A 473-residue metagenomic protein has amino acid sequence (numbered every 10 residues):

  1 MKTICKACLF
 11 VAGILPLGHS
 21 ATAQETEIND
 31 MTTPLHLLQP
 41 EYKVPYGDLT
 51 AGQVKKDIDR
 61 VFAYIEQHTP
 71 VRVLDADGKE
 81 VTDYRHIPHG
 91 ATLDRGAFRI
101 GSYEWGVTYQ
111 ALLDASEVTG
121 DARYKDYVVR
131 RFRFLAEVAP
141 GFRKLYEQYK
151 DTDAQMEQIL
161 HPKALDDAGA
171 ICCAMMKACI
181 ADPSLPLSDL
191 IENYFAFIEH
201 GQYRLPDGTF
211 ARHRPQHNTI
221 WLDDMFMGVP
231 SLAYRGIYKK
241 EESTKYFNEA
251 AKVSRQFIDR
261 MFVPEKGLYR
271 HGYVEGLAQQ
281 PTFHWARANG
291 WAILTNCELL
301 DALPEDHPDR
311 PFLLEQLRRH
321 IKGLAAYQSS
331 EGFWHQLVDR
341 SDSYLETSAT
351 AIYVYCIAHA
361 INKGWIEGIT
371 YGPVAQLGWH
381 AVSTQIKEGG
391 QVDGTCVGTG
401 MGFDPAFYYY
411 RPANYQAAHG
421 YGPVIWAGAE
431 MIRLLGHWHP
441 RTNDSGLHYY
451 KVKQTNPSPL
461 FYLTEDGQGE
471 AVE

Functional and structural regions predicted by a protein language model:
M1-E25: Bacterial Sec-dependent N-terminal signal peptides
E25-E104, V118, K125, R130 (+7 more regions): CBM-like carbohydrate-recognition segments
V61, A111, Y194, S231 (+5 more regions): Hydrophobic alpha-helical segments typical of transmembrane helices and their membrane-interface/capping positions
A111-T119: A short, Lys/Arg-enriched amphipathic alpha-helix followed by its capping loop at the start of a domain
K125-V129, A136-Y273, E388-G389: Extended ligand-binding groove/face enriched in aromatic
L222-Q336, S343-V354, I366-G400, D404 (+2 more regions): Extended ligand-binding clefts on enzyme/binding-domain cores
